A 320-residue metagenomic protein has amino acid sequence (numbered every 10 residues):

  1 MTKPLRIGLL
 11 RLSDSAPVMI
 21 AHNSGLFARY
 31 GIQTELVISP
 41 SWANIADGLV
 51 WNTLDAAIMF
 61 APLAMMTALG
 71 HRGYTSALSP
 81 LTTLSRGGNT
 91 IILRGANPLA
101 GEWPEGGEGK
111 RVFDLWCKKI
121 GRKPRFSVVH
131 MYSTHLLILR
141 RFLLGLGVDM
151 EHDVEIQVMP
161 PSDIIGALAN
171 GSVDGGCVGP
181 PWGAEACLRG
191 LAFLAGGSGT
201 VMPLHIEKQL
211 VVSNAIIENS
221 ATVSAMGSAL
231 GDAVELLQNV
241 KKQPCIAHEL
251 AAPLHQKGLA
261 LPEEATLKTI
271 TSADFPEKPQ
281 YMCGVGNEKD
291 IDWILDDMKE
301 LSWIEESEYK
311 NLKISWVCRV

Functional and structural regions predicted by a protein language model:
K3-E151, D174-P181, L191-S198, M202-L204: Short, glycine-/small- and polar/acidic-enriched structural segments that line small-molecule recognition paths
D55, M159-L194, S213, L295: Ligand-binding pocket segment of bilobal, Venus flytrap-like solute-binding proteins
T90-I92, Q209-V212, I216: Short glycine- and hydrophobic/aromatic-rich loop-to-beta-strand nucleating segment in the catalytic cores
H135-I138, F142, P160, I164 (+6 more regions): Internal, well-ordered alpha-helical segments in soluble enzyme and binding-protein domains
P203-E207, C245: Short gly/pro-enriched beta-turn/loop segments at secondary-structure junctions
S220-Y309: Secondary-structure end/capping motifs
K310-V320: Low-complexity, glycine/alanine/valine/leucine- and proline-rich hydrophobic stretches
